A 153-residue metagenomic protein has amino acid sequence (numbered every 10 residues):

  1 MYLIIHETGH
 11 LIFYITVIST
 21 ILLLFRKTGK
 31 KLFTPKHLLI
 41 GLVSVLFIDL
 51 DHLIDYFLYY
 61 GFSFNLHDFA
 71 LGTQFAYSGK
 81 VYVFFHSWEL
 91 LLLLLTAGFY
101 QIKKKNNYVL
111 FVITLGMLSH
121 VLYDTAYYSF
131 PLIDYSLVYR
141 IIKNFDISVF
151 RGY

Functional and structural regions predicted by a protein language model:
M1-Y153: N-terminal membrane-targeting hydrophobic helices
